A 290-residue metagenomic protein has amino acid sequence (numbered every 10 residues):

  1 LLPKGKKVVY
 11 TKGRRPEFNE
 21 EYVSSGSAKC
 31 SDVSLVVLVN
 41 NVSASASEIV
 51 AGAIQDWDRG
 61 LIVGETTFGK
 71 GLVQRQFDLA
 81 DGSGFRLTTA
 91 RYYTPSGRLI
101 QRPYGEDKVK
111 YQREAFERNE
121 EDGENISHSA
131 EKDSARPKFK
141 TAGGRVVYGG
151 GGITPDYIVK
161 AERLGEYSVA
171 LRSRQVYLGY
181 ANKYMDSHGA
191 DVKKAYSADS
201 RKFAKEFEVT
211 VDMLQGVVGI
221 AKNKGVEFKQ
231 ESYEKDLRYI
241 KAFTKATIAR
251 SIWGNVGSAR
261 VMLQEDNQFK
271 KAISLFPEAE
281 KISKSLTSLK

Functional and structural regions predicted by a protein language model:
L1, L35, I54, G97 (+2 more regions): Terminal peptide-recognition signature
L2-S45, L72-D78, Y93: Gly/Ser/Thr-rich loop/hinge elements
K6, G13-R14, S27, N40-S43 (+9 more regions): Solvent-exposed coil/turn segments that connect beta secondary-structure elements in extracytoplasmic/periplasmic
D32, E48-E65: A glycine-rich, acidic short-motif signal
V36-A44, L61-T66, D78, R86 (+8 more regions): Hydrophobic alpha-helical scaffolding
S43-A46, V50, L72, I240 (+1 more regions): Helical mechanochemical/support elements of P-loop NTPase systems and associated helical scaffolds
A46, D58, E65, G69-P137: Polar, glycine-rich mid-to-C-terminal structural blocks that act as macromolecule-binding/assembly scaffolds
L99-I100, Y104-K290: Conserved functional hotspot residues or short segments at active or partner-binding sites across diverse domains
